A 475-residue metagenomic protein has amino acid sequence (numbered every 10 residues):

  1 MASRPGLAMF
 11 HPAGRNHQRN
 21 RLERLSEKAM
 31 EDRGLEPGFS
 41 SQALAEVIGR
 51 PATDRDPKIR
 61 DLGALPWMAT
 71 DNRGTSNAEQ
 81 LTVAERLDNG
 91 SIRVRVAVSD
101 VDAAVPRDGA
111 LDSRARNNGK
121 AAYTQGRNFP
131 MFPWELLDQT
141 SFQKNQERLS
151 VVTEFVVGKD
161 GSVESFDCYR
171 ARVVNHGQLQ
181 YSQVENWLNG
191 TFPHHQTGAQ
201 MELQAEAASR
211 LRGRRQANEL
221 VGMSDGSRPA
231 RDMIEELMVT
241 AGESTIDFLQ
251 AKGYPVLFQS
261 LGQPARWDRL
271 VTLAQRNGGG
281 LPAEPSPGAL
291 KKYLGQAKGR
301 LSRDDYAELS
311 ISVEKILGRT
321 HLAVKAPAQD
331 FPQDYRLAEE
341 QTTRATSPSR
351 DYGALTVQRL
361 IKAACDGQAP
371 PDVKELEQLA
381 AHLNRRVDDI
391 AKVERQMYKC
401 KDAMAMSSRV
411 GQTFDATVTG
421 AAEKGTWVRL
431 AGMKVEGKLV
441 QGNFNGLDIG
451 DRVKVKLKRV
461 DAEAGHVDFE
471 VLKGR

Functional and structural regions predicted by a protein language model:
A2-L35, F39-G450, V460-D468, G474-R475: Electropositive polyanion-binding surfaces
